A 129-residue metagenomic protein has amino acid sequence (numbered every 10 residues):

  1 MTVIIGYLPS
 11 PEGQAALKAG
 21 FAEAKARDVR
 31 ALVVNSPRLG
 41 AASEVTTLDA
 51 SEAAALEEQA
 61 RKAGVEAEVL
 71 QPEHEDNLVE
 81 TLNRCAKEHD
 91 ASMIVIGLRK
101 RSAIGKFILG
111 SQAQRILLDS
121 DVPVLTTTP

Functional and structural regions predicted by a protein language model:
M1, S92, D121: Conserved acidic residues
M1-E52, Q59-E68: Small/aliphatic-rich secondary-structure junction motif
R27, A63, Q112, D119-D121: Short, structured coil segments at secondary-structure junctions
N35-S36, M93, G97-R99, T128-P129: Short secondary-structure boundary segments
L48-A53, R84, I108-A113: Charged helix-capping and loop-helix junction motifs
K62-I94: Structural beta-alpha unit
I96-D119: Glycine-rich, Arg-bearing micro-motifs that act as flexible, cationic patches
R115-P129: Short, acidic/small-residue loops that bind anionic groups at enzyme active sites
